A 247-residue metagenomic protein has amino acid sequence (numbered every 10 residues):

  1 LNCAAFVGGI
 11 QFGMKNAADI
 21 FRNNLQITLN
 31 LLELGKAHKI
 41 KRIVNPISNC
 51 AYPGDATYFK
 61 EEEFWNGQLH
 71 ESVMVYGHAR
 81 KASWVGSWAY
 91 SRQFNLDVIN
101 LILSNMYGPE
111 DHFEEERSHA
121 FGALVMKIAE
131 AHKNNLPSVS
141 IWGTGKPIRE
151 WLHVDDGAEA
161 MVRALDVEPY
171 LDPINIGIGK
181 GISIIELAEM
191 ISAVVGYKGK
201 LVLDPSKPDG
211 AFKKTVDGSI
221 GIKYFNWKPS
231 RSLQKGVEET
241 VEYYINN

Functional and structural regions predicted by a protein language model:
L1-N23: NAD(P)H-binding glycine-rich loop region in Rossmannoid oxidoreductase-like domains and their noncatalytic homologs
N2, L29-V73, I99: Conserved Rossmann-fold NAD(P)-dependent oxidoreductase catalytic core, especially the SDR/UDP-sugar
A4-A5, V44-S48, I102-S104, G145 (+1 more regions): Active-site beta-alpha turn of Rossmann-fold NAD(P)-dependent dehydrogenases/reductases
G9-I10, N45-K60, V75-K81, R92-Q93 (+1 more regions): Conserved catalytic-site region of short-chain dehydrogenase/reductase
K15-I27, H38, H70, H78-A79: Glycine-rich NAD(P)-binding loop of the Rossmann-fold in SDR/ketoreductase-type enzymes
I27-N30, R42, A82-S83, H153-D156: Conserved cofactor-binding/catalytic machinery of classical short-chain dehydrogenase/reductase
N30-E33, A37, G54, E71-S104 (+1 more regions): Active-site Tyr-X1-5-Lys
E130-N247: C-terminal substrate-binding subdomain of Rossmann-fold SDR/epimerase-dehydratase oxidoreductases
